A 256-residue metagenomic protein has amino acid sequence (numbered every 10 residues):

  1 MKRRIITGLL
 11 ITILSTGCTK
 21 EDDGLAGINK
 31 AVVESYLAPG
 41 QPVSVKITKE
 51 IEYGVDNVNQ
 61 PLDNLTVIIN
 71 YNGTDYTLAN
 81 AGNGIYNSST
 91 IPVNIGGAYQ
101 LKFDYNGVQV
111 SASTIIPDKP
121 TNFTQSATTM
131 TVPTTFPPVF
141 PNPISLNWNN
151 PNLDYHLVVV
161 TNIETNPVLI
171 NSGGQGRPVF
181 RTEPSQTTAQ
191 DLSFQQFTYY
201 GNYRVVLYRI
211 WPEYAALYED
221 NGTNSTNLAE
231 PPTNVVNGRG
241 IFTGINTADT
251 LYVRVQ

Functional and structural regions predicted by a protein language model:
M1-K2, V67: - Replace "multi-pass integral membrane proteins" with "integral membrane proteins
K2-G8: Sec-dependent signal peptide recognition, specifically the positively charged N-region followed immediately by
L14-G17: C-terminal motif of bacterial Sec signal peptides marking the signal peptidase cleavage site
T19-Q256: A sequence/structural signal for flexible, mid-protein segments enriched in small/helix-disrupting residues
